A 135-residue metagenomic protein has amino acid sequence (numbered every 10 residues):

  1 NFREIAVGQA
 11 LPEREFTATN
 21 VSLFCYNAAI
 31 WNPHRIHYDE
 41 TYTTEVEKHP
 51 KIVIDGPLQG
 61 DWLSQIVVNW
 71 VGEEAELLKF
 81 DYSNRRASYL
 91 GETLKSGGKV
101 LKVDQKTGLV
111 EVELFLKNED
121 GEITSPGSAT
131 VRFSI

Functional and structural regions predicted by a protein language model:
N1-E76: Hot-dog-fold acyl-thioester-processing enzymes
N1-P12, S88-I135: HotDog/MaoC-like acyl-thioester-processing domains
A18, N84, V131-F133: Hydrophobic residues in beta-strands and at strand termini
F24, K79, T107-G108: Sparse recognition of residues in long alpha-helices and their boundaries
H49-I54, R86-L94: Short amphipathic alpha-helical patches
K79-R85, S96-G97: Short structured motifs
